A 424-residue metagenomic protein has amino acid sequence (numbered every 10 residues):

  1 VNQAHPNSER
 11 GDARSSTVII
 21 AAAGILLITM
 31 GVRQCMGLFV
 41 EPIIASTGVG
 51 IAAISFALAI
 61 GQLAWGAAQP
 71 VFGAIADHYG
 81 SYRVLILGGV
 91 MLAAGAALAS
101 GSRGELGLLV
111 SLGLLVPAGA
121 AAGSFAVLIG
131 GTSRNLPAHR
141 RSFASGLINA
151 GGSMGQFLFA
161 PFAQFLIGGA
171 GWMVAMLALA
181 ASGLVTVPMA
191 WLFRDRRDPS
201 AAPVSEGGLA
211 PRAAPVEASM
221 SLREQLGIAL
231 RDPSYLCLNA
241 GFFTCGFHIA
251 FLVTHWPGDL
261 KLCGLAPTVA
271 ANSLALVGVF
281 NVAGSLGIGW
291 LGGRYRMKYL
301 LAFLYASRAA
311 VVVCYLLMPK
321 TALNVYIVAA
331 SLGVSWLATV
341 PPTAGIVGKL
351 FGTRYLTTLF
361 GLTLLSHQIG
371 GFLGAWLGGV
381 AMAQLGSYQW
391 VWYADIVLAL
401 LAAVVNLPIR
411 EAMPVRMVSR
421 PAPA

Functional and structural regions predicted by a protein language model:
T17-I51, Q69-F72, L252-P257: Extracytoplasmic
L27, G95, G107-G123, F243 (+1 more regions): Hydrophobic core of transmembrane alpha-helices in multi-pass small-molecule transporters, especially MFS/SLC-type
Q34, Q62-P70, Q156-F157, G278-L286 (+1 more regions): Residue-level signature of mid-helix packing/kink "hotspots" within the transmembrane helices of 12-pass Major
M36-V40, G227-S285: Extracytoplasmic gate region of multi-pass secondary transporters
A68-G80, S285-R296, M382-A383: Helix-to-loop junctions at the C-terminal end of transmembrane segments in multipass secondary transporters
V90-R103, S307-K320: C-terminal ends and interior cores of transmembrane alpha-helices in multi-pass membrane transporters/permeases
L112-A150, I346, G352: Cytoplasmic helix-loop-helix junction between adjacent transmembrane helices in 12-TM secondary transporters
I148-P199: Helix-loop-helix hairpin linking two adjacent transmembrane segments in secondary transporters
